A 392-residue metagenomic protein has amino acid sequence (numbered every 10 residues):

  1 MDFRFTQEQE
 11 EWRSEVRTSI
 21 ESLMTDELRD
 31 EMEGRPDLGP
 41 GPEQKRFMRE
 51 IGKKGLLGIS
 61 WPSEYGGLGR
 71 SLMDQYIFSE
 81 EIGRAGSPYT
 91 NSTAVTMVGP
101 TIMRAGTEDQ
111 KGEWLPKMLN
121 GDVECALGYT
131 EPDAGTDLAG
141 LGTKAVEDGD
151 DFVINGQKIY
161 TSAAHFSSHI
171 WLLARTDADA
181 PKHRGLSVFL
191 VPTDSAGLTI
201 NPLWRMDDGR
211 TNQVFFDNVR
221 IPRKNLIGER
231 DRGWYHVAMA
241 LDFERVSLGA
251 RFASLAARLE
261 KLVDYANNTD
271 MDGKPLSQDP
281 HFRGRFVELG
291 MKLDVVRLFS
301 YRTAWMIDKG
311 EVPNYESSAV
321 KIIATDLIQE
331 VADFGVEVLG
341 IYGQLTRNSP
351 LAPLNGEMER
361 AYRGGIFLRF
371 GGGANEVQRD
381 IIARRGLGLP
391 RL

Functional and structural regions predicted by a protein language model:
D2, M73, I77-F78, M97 (+2 more regions): Glycine-rich phosphate/cofactor-binding loops in nucleotide/flavin-utilizing enzymes
F3-Q7, E11, L198-V295, L368 (+1 more regions): Glycine-rich beta->alpha junctions and the first turn(s) of the following alpha-helix
L28-D37, N267, M271-P280, D294-P350: C-terminal helix-coil-helix/basic helical segment that borders enzyme active sites and/or dimer interfaces and provides
K45-D122, S162-H169, L293, I307-Y315 (+3 more regions): Internal helix-loop-helix
G121-Y129, L173: A short, Trp-centered hydrophobic/proline-enriched beta-strand micro-motif
T136-D137, F152: Hydrophobic, small-residue-rich alpha-helical packing segments that form membrane-like cores
T143-V146: A structural signal for short hydrophobic beta-strand segments in well-ordered beta-sheet cores
D150-D151, N155-N201: A short core secondary-structure module
